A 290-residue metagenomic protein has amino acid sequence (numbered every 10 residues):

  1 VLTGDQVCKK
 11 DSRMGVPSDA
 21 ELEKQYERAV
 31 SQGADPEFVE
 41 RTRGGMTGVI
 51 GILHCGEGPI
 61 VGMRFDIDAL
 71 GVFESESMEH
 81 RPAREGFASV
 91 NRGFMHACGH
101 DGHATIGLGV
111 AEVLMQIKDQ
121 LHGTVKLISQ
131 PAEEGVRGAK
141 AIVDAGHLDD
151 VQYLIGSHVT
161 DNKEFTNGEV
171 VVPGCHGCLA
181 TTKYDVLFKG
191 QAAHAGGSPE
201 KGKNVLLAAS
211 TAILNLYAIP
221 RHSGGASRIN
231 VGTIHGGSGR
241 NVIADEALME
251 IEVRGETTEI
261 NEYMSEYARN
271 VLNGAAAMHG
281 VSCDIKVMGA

Functional and structural regions predicted by a protein language model:
V1-M95, T105, G109, Q116 (+1 more regions): Acidic/His- and Gly-rich active-site-bordering loop/insert found across diverse amide/peptide-bond hydrolases
V49-I50, A88-R92, D101-G102, L114-N230 (+1 more regions): Histidine/acidic-residue-rich, glycine-tolerant segments that coordinate divalent metal ions
G58, D68-V72, D161-E164, A193-A195 (+1 more regions): Short, acidic Gly/Pro/Ser/Thr-rich loop/turn segments
F65, S129-P131, S157-V159, T233 (+2 more regions): A cross-domain feature marking catalytic cores of carbohydrate-active enzymes and several ubiquitous metabolic/repair
A97-G99: Metallo-beta-lactamase
I106, H176, A180-K183, A268-A276: Structured alpha-helical segments in the cores of large, soluble enzyme domains
L207-A290: Metal-dependent amide/peptide-bond hydrolase catalytic core, centered on the "pita-bread" metallohydrolase fold
